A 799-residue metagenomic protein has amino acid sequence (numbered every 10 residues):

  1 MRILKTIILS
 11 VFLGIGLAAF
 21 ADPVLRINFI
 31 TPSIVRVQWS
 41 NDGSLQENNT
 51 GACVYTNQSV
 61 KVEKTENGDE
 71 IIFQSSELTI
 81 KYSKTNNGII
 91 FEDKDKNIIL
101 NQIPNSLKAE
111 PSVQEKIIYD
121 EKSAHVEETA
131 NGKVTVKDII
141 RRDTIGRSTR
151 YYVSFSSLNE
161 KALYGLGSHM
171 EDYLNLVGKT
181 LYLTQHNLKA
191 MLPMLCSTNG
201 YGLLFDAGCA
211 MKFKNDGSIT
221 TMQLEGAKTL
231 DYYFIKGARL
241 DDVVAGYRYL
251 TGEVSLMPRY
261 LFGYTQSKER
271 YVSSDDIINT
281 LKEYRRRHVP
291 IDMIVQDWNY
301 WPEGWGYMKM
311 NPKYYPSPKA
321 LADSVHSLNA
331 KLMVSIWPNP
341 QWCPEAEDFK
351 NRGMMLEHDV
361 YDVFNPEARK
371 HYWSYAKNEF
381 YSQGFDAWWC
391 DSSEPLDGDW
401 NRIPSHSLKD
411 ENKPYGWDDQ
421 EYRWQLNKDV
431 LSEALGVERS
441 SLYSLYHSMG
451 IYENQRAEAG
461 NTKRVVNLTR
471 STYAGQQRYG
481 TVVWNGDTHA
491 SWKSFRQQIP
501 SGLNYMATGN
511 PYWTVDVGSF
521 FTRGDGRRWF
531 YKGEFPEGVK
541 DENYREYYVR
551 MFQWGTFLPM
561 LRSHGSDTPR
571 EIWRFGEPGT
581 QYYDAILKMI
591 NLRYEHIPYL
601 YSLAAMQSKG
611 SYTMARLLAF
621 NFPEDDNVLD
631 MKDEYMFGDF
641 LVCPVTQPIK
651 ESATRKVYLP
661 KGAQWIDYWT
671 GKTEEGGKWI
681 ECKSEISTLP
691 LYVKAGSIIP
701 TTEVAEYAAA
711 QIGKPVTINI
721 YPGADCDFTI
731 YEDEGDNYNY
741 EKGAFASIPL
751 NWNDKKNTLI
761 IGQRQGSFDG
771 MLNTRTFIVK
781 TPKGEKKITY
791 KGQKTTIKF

Functional and structural regions predicted by a protein language model:
M1-D22: Bacterial Sec-dependent N-terminal signal peptides
I27, M194, Y284, V325 (+4 more regions): Conserved, mostly hydrophobic/aromatic
I27, V37-W39, F73, E77 (+2 more regions): Short, well-ordered beta-strand segments enriched in hydrophobic/aromatic residues
N28-F73, A109-P111: A low-complexity, Ser/Thr/Gly/Pro-enriched, surface-exposed linker/loop concept that marks segments flanking
T31, L45-T56, K81-D95, P104 (+1 more regions): Extended Gly/Ser/Thr-rich low-complexity repeat segments, especially those forming or decorating extracellular
E66-P258, K268-R270, S274, L281-R286 (+3 more regions): Catalytic and substrate-binding clefts that recognize carbohydrates or anionic sugar/phosphate headgroups
N101, P290-I586, N621-F622, F637: Aromatic- and carboxylate-enriched substrate-binding clefts and catalytic-loop regions of carbohydrate-active enzymes
Y452-G460, R464-V465, T472-V482, Y505-V515 (+4 more regions): Catalytic core of carbohydrate-active enzymes
